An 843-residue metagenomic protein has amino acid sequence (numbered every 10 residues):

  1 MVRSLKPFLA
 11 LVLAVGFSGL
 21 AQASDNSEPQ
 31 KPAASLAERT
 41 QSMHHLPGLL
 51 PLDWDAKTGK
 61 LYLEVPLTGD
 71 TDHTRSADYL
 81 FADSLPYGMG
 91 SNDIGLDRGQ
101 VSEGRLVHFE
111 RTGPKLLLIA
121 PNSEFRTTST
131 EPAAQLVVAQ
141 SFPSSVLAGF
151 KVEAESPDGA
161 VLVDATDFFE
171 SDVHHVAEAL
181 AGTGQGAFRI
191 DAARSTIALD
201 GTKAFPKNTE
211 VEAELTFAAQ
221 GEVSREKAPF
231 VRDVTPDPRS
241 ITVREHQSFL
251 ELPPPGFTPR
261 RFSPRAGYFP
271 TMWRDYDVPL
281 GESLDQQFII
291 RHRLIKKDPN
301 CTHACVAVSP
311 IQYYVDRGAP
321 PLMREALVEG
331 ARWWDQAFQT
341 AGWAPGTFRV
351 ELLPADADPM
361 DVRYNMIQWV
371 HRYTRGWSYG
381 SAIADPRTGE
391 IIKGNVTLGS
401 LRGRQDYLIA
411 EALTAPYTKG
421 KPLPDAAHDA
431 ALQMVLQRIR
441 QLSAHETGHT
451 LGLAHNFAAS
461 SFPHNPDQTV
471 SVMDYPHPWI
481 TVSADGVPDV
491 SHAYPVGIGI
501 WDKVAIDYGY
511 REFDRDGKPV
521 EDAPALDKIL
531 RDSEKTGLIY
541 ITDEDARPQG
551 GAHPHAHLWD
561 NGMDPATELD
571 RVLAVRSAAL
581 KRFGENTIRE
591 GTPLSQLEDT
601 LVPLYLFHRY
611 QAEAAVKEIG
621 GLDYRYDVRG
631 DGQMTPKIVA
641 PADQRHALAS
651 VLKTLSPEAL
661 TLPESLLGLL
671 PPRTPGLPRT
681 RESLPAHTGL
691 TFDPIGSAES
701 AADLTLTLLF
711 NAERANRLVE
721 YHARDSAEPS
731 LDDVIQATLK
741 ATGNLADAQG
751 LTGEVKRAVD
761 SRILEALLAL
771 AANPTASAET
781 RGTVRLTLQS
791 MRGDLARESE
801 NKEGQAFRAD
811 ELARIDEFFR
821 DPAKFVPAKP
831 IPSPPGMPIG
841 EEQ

Functional and structural regions predicted by a protein language model:
M1-L9: Bacterial N-terminal signal peptides that target proteins for export
F8-G19: Bacterial N-terminal signal peptides
A21-A23: Boundary at the C-terminal end of the N-terminal hydrophobic targeting segment
D25-A319, A337, A344, L352-Q405 (+4 more regions): Auxiliary tRNA-acceptor-end handling modules of aminoacyl-tRNA synthetases
R317, P321-E329, Q433-L442, S595 (+1 more regions): Soluble non-cytosolic domains of exported or imported proteins
R332-W343, G448-H449, L453, P478 (+2 more regions): Sec-exported extracytoplasmic/periplasmic mature domains
E351-H371, Q437-S491: The catalytic-center signature of Zn2+-dependent metalloproteases
A459-S460, D467-Q843: Conserved catalytic/binding loops enriched for acidic/polar residues
